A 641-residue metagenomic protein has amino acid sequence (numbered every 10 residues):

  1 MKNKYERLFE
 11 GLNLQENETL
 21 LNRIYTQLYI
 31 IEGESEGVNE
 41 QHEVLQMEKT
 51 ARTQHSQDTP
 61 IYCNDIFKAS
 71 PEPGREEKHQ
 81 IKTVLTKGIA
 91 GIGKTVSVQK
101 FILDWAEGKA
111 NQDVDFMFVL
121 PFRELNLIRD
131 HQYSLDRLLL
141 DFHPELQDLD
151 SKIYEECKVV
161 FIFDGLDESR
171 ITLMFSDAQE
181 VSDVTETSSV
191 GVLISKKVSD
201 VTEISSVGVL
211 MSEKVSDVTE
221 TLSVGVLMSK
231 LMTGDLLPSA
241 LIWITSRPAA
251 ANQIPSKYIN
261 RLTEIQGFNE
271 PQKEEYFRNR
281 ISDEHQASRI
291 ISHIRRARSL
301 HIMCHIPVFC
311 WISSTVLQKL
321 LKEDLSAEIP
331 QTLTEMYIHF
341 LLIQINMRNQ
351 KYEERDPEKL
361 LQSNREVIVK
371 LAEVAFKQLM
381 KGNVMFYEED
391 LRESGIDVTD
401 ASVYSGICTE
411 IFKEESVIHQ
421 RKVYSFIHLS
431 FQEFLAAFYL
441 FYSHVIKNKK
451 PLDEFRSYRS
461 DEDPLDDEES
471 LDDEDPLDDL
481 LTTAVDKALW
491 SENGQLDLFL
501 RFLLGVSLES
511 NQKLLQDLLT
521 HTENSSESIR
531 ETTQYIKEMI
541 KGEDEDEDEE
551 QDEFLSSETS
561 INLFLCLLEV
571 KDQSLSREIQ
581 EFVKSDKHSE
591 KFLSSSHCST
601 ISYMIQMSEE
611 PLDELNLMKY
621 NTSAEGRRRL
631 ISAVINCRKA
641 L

Functional and structural regions predicted by a protein language model:
M1-L641: Intracellular innate-immune signaling modules
